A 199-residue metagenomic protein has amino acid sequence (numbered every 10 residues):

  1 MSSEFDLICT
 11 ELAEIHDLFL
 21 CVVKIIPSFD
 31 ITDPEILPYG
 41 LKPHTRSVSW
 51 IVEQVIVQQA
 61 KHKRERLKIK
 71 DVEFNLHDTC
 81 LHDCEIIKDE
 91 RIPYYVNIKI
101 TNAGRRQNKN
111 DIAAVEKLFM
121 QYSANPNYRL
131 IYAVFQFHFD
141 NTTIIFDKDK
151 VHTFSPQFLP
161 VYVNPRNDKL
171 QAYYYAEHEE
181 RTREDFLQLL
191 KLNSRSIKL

Functional and structural regions predicted by a protein language model:
M1-C80, Y94, I100-L199: Nucleic-acid endonuclease domains
I86-N97: Active-site beta-strand-loop-beta-strand hairpin of nuclease catalytic cores that positions key catalytic residues
